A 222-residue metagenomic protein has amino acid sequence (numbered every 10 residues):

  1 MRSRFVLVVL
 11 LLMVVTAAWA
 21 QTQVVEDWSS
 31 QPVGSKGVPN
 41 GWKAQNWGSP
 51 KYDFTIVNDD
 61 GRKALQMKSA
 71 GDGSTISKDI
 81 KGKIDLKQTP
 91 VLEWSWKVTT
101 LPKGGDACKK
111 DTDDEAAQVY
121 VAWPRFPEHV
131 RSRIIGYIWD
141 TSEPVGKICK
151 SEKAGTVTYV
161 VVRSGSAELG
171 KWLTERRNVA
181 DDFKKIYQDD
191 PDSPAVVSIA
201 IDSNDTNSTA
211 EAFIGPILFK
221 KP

Functional and structural regions predicted by a protein language model:
V8-A17: Bacterial N-terminal signal peptides
A20-N46: Extracellular carbohydrate-recognition regions
W28, V197, P216-F219: Extracellular beta-strand elements of beta-rich domains used for carbohydrate recognition/degradation or cell-matrix
Y52-T75: Short carbohydrate-recognition loop motifs
D79-L92, S166-L169, P191: Extracellular/lumenal carbohydrate-interaction signature centered on repeated Trp-anchored short motifs
S95-L101, P124-F126, A180, D202: Solvent-exposed strand-to-loop "edge" motifs in beta-rich extracellular domains
T112-V157: Extracellular/luminal beta-rich ligand-recognition and adhesion surfaces characterized by aromatic-Gly/Pro-enriched
D114-V119, G155-G165, L169-S208: Extracellular beta-strand ligand-recognition surfaces/modules
